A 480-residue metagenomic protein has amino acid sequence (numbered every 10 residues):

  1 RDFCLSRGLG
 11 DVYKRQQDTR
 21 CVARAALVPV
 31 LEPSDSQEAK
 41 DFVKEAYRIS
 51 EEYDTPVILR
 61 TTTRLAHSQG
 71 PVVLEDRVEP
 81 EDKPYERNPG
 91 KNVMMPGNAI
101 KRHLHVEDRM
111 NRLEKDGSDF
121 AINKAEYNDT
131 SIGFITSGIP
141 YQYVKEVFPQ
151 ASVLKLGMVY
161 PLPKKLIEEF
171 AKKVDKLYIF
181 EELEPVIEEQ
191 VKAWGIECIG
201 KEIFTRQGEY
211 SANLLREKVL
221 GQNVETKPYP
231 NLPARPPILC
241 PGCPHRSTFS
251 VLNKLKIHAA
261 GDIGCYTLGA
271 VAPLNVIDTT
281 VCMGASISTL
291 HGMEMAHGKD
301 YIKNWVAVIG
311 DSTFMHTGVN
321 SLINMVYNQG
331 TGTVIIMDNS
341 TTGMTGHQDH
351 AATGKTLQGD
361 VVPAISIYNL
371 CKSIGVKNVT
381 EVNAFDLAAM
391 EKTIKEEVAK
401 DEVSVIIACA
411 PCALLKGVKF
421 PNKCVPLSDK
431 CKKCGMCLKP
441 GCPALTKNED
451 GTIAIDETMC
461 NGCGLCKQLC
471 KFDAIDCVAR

Functional and structural regions predicted by a protein language model:
D2-Y13: Single conserved hydrophobic/aromatic residue that forms the stacking wall/gate of nucleotide- or nucleobase-binding
R7, E32-Q37, F204, G208 (+2 more regions): Active-site nucleophile and cofactor-binding loops and adjacent substrate-binding regions of central metabolic enzymes
V12, Q17-C21, V73-V78, Q150-A151 (+5 more regions): Short secondary-structure boundary/capping segments
K14-P56, T62, K91, G97 (+3 more regions): Conserved thiamine diphosphate
V22, R48-I49, V251, G292 (+3 more regions): Hydrophobic/aromatic ligand-binding patch that stacks against planar heteroaromatic rings of cofactors or nucleotides
P33-L239, P244-T248, K256-I257, G261 (+5 more regions): Flexible, low-complexity linker and terminal segments
P228-I287, A296-K299: Active-site diphosphate/adenylate-binding microenvironment
A270-I407, G417-V418: Thiamine diphosphate
